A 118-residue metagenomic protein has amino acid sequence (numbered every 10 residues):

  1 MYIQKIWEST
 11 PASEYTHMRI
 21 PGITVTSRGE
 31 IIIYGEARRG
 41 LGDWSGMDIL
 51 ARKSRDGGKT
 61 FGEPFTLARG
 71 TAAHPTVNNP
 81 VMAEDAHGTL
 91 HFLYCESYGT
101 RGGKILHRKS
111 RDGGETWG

Functional and structural regions predicted by a protein language model:
M1-G118: Asp-box/BNR beta-propeller blade signature and adjacent active/binding-site loops in extracellular glycan-interacting
